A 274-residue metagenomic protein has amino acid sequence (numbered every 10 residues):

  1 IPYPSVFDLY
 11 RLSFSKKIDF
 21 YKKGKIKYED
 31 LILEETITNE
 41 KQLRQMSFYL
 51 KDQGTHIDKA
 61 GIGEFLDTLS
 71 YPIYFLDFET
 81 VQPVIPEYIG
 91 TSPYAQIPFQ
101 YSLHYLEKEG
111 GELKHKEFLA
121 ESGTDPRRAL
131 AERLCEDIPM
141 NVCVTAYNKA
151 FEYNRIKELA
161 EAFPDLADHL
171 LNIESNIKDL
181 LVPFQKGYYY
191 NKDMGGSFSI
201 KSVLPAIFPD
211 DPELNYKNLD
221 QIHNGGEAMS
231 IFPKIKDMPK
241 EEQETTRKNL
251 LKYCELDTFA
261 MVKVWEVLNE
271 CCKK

Functional and structural regions predicted by a protein language model:
I1-L9, F14, K23, V203-K274: Acidic, Mg2+-coordinating catalytic module of metal-dependent nucleases/exonucleases that use a two-metal-ion mechanism
P2-I73: N-terminal accessory regions of nucleic-acid-interacting proteins
Y10-F14, P72, P93-I97, E121-E132 (+7 more regions): Conserved structured core elements
Y21, I85-E87, G187, W265: Short, function-defining helix-loop hinge/capping sites that tune catalysis or transport
I32-E34, E87-T91, K116, K149 (+2 more regions): Composition- and surface-driven signal marking solvent-exposed, interaction-prone regions in large proteins
A60-M140: Conserved RNase H-like, two-metal-ion catalytic cores of nucleic-acid enzymes
F78-T80, V84, L103-E107, Y147-K149 (+3 more regions): Active-site proximal loops enriched in glycine and acidic residues that flank catalytic Cys/His/Asp and coordinate
H115-E227: Conserved DEDDh/DEDDy metal-dependent 3′-5′ exonuclease domain
